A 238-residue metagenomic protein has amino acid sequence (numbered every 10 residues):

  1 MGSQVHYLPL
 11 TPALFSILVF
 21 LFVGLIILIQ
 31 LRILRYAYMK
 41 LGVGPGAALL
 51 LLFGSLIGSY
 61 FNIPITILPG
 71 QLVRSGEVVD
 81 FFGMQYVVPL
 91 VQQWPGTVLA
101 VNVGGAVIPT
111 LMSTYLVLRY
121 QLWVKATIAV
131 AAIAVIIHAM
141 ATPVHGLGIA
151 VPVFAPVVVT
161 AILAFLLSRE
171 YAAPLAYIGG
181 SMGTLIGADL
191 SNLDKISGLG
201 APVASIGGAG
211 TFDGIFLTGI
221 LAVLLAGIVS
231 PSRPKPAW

Functional and structural regions predicted by a protein language model:
M1-F22, I26, L41-F53, A155 (+1 more regions): C-terminal transmembrane helix-loop-helix hairpin of multi-pass membrane proteins
Y7-F15, G83-P95, I108-Q121, I133-G146 (+1 more regions): Short juxtamembrane and helix-loop transition motifs at transmembrane-helix boundaries in membrane proteins
V19-I27, V101-M112: Hydrophobic alpha-helical transmembrane segments
I27-A47, I67-Q71: Membrane-interface helix-loop junction between the first two transmembrane segments
G58-N62, I137, G187: Alpha-helical transmembrane segments of multipass membrane proteins
F61-F81: Interfacial/capping segments of alpha-helical transmembrane domains
P95-V101, S205-G207: A short glycine/serine-rich beta->alpha loop
V103-A106, S113-A172, A176, G180-L185: Conserved mixed alpha/beta catalytic, RNA-binding, or beta-rich assembly cores of soluble enzyme, regulatory
